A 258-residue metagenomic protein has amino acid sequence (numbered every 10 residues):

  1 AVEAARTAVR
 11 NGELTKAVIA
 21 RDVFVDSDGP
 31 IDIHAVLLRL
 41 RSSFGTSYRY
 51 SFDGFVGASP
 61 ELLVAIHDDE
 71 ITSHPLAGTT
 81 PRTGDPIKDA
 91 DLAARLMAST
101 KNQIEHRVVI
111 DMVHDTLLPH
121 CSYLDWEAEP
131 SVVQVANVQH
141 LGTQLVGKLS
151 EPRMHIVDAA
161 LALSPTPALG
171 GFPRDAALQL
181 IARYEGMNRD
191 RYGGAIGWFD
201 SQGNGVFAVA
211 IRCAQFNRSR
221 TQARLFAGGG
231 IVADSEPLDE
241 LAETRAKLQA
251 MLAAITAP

Functional and structural regions predicted by a protein language model:
A1-E3, T7, R21-D26, T72-H74 (+2 more regions): Contiguous alpha-helical scaffold segments within structured protein domains that host functional hotspots
G12: Flexible glycine-rich active-site/ligand-binding loops centered on an Asp-His dyad
T15-A20, Y50-G54, E129, V157 (+2 more regions): Short coil/turn segments at secondary-structure boundaries
R21-I104, V108, P119-D125, L149 (+1 more regions): An anion-binding catalytic pocket shared by soluble metabolic enzymes
E61, Q144-P258: Conserved hydrophobic core element of enzyme catalytic domains
